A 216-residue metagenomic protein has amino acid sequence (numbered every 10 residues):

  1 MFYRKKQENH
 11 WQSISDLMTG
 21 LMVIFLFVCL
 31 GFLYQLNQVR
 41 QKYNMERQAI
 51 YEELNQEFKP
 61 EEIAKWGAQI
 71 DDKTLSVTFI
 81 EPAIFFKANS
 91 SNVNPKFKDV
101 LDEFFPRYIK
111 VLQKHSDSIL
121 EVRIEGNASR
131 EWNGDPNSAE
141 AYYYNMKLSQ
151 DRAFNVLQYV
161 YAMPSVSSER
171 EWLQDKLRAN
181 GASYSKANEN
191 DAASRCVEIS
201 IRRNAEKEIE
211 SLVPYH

Functional and structural regions predicted by a protein language model:
M1-N55, I63: Short terminal targeting/anchoring segments
Y51, N55-Q56, I63, T74-T78 (+1 more regions): Charged linear interaction tracts used for macromolecular binding and regulation
A64-F79, L120, A128-R130: Short edge beta-strands and adjacent turn/loop segments
G67, I119-R123, K176-R178: Residues at or immediately flanking beta-strands
K73-D102, E131-Y144: Short, solvent-exposed beta-strand/turn patches at coil↔beta or beta↔helix junctions that act as interaction loops
N89-I124, L157, Y161-A162, K207-H216: Periplasmic peptidoglycan-binding/anchoring modules of Gram-negative envelope and division proteins
N127-E206, E210: Periplasmic OmpA-like peptidoglycan-binding domain that tethers envelope proteins to the cell wall
